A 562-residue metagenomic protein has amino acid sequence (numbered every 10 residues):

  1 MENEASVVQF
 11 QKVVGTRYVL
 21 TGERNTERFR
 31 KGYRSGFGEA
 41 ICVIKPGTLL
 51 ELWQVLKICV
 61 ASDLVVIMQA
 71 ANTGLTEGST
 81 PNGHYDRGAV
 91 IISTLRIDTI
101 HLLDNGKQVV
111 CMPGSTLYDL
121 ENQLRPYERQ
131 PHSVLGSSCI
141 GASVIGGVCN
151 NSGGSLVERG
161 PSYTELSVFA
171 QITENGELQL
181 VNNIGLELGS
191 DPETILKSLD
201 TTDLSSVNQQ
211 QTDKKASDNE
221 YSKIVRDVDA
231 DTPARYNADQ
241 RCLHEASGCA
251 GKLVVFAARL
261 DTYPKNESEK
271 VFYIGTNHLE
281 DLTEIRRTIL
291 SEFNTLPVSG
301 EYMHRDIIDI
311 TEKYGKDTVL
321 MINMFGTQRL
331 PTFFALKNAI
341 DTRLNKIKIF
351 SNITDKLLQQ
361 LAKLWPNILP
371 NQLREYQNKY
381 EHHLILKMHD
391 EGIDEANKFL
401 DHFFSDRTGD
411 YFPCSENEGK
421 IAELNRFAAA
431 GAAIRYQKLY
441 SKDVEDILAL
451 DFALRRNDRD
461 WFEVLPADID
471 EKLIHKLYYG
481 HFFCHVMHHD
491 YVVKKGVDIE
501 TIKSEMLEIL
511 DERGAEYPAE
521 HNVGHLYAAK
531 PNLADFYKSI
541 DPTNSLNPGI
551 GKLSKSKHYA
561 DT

Functional and structural regions predicted by a protein language model:
V19-E23, K45-P46, V66-A70, E77 (+9 more regions): General beta-strand structural signal in soluble alpha/beta enzymes
E23-T26, R30-I97, C111, P131-V134: Glycine-rich N-terminal segment of FAD-binding domains in flavoprotein oxidoreductases, spanning the beta-loop-helix
Y33-S35, E39-I41, L64, Q69-A71 (+3 more regions): Conserved glycine-rich FAD pyrophosphate-binding loop
T48, T73, K107-Q108, S115-L120 (+1 more regions): Short, structural beta-strand-to-alpha-helix junction motif
P81-T116, S155-R159, E177-L178, L260-P264: Glycine-/small-residue-rich beta-strand-loop submotif within the FAD-binding core of flavoenzymes
R125-E280: FAD-binding subdomain of flavoenzyme oxidoreductases
A142-C149, E301-D317, E423-N425, N522-D535: Short, conserved secondary-structure transition motifs
K265-S299, D306-D309, K313-Q360, L369-F403: A conserved active-site cap/scaffold subdomain adjacent to cofactor or substrate pockets
